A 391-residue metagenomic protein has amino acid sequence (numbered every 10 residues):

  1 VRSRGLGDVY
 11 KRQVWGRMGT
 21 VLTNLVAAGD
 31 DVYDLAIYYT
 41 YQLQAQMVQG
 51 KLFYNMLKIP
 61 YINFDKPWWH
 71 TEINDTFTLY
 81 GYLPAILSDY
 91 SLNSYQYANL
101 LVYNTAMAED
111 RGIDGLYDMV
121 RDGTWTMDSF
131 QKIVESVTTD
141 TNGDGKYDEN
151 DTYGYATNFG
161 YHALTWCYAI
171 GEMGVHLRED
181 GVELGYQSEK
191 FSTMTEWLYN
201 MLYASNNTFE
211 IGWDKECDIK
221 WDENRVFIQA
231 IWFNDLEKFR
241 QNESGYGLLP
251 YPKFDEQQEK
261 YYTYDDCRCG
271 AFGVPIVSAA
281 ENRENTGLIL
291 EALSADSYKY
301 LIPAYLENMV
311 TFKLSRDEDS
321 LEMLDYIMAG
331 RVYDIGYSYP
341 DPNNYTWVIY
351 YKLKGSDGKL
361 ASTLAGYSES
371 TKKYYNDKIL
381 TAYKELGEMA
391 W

Functional and structural regions predicted by a protein language model:
V1-Y10: Single conserved hydrophobic/aromatic residue that forms the stacking wall/gate of nucleotide- or nucleobase-binding
Q13-G16, Y41-A98, D128: Hinge/lid segment of periplasmic solute-binding proteins
G19-V32, A45-G50, S129-S136, D214-Q229: Short helices/loops that flank or line small-molecule/ion binding pockets
L57-W69, M119-D122, D148, G174-S192 (+1 more regions): Short, solvent-exposed loop/beta-turn-alpha elements that line the ligand-binding surface or hinge of extracytoplasmic
G81, F239-F312: Extracytoplasmic/periplasmic substrate-recognition and gating elements
Y117, D140-D151: Acidic, glycine-anchored loop motifs typical of Ca2+
Q131-V134, W166-W213: Glycine-centered hinge/linker elements that transmit conformational signals in sensory and ligand-binding systems
I276-G287, A295-W391: Conserved C-terminal helix/tail region of periplasmic/extracytoplasmic solute-binding proteins
